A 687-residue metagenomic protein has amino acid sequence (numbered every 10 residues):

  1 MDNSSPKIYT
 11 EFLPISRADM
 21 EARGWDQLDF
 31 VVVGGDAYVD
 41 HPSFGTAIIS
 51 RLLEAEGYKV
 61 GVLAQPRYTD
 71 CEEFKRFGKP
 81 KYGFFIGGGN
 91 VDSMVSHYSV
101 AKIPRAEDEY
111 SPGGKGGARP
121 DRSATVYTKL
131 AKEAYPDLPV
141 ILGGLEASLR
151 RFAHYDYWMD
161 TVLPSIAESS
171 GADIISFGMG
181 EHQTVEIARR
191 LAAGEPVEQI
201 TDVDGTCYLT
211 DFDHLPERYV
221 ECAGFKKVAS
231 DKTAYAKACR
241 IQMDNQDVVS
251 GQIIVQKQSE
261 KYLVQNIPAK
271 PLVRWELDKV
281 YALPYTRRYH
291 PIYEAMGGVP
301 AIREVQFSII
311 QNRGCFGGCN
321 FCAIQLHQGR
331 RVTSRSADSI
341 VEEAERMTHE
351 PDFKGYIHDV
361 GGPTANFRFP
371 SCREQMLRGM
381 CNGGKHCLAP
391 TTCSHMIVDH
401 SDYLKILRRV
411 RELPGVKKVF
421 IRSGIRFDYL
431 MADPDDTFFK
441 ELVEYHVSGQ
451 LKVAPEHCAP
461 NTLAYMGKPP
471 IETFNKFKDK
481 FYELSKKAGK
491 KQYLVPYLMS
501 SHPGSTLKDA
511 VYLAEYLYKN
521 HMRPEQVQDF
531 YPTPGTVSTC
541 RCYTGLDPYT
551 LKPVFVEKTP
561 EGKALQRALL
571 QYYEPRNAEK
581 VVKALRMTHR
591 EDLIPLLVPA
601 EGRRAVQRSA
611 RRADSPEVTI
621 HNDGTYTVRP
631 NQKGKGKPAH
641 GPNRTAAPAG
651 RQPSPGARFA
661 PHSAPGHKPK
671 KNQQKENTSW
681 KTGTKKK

Functional and structural regions predicted by a protein language model:
D2-Q27, A37, A236-S308: N-terminal [4Fe-4S]-dependent radical SAM core
V32, I48, R67-Y68, R346-V495 (+1 more regions): Conserved SAM/AdoMet-binding glycine-rich loop
V33-D36, M296-A323, T348, Y356: N-terminal pre-triad scaffold of radical SAM enzymes
G45, A64-Q258, Q265-N266: Glycine-rich beta-alpha loop elements in corrinoid/cobalamin-binding modules across cobalamin-dependent enzymes
T69, E198-Q246, E260, A269-L272 (+5 more regions): Terminal amphipathic helices with adjacent charged low-complexity linkers/tails
D92-A101, L149-R151, E181-E186, T210-H214 (+7 more regions): Flexible glycine/acidic-rich beta-alpha junction loops that bind and position SAM and/or redox cofactors in anaerobic
D173, V280, C315, I340 (+3 more regions): Conserved, mostly hydrophobic/aromatic
S609-R611, S615-K687: Intrinsically disordered, Lys/Arg-rich low-complexity segments
